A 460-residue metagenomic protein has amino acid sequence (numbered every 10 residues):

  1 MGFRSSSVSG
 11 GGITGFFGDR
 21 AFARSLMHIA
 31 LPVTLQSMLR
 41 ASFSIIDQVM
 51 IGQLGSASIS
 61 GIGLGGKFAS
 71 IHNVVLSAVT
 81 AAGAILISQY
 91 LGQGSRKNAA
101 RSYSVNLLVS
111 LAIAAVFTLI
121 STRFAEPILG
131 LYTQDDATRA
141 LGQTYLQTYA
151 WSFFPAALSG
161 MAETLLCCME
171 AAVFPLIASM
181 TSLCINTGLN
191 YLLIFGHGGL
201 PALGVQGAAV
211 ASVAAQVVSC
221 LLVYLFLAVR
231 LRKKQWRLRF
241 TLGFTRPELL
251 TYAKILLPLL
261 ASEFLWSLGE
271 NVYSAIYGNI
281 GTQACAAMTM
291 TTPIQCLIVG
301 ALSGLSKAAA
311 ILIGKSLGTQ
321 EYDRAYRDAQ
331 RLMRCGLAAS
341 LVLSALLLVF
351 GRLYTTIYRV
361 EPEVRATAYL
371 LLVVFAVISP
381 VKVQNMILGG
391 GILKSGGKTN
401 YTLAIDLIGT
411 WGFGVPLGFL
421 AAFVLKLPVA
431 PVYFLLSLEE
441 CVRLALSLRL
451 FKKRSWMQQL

Functional and structural regions predicted by a protein language model:
M1-V33, I87-F154, L200-L257, I313-I378 (+1 more regions): Short alpha-helical transmembrane segments in multi-pass integral membrane proteins
H28-D47, T148, S182, A215-S219 (+4 more regions): Transmembrane helical elements of multi-pass membrane transporters/channels
V33, S37, Q48-V49, G66 (+17 more regions): Transmembrane alpha-helix boundary and packing residues in multipass membrane permease domains and related
M38, S42-S60, P127-D136, L192-L203 (+5 more regions): Helix-terminus/linker motif at the lipid-water interface of multi-pass membrane proteins
R40, S44-D47, I51, N73-T80 (+16 more regions): Alpha-helical transmembrane segments and their lipid-water interface positions in multi-pass membrane proteins
S56-K67, G142, L146, A209 (+3 more regions): Small-residue hotspots at the loop-to-helix junctions and early N-terminal turns of transmembrane alpha-helices
I59-L119, A156-E170, F174-P175, C285-G351 (+1 more regions): Small-residue-rich hydrophobic transmembrane alpha-helices
T80, Y149-C168, P175-N186, A208-V223 (+5 more regions): Short runs within selected transmembrane alpha-helices of multi-pass transporters and secretion channels
